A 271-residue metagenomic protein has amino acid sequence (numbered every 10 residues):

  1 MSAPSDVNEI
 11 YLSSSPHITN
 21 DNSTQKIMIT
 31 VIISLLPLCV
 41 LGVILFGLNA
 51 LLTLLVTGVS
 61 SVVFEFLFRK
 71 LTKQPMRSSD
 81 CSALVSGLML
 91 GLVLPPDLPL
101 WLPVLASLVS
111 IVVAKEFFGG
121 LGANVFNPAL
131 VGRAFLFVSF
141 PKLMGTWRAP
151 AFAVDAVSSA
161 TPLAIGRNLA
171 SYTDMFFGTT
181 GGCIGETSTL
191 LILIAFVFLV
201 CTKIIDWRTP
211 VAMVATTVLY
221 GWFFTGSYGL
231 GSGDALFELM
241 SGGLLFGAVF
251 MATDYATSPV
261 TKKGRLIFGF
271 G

Functional and structural regions predicted by a protein language model:
M1-V62: N-terminal signal-anchor module of multipass membrane proteins
T30-L38, T53-E65, S82-G87, G91 (+9 more regions): Alpha-helical transmembrane segments in multi-pass membrane proteins
G47-S60, D97-A106, M175, T179-T189 (+1 more regions): Structural signature of hydrophobic alpha-helical transmembrane segments
V63-P75, I111-G122, I194-I204, F250-S258: C-terminal ends of transmembrane helices
M76-S86, L102-L108, A123-A134, W207-A215 (+2 more regions): Cytoplasmic-side transmembrane-helix entry/capping segments in multi-pass membrane proteins
S82-A83, L88-F152: Membrane-interface helix-loop-helix junctions at boundaries between adjacent transmembrane segments
G122-L193: Long hydrophobic alpha-helical segments that form multi-pass transmembrane helix bundles in integral membrane proteins
C201-M251, T257-F268: Alpha-helical transmembrane segments
